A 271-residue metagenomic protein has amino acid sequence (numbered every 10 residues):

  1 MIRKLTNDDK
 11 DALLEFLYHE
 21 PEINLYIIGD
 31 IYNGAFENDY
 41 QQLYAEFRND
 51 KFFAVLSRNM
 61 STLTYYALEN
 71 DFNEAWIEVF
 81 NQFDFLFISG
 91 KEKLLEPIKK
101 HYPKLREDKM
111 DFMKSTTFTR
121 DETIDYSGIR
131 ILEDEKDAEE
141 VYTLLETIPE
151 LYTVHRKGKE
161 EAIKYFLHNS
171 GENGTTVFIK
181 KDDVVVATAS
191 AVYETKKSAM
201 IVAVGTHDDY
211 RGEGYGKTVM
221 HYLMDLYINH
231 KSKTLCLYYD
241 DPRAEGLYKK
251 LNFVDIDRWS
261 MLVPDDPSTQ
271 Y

Functional and structural regions predicted by a protein language model:
M1-I2, E15, P21, G29-F83 (+1 more regions): Conserved donor-binding loop and adjoining core beta-sheet/short helix segment in diverse acyl/aminoacyl transferases
M1-Y26, T117-K157, S268-Y271: Short amphipathic alpha-helix that is part of the acyltransferase structural core
Y32, R58-M60, T153-G158, A162-G205: A conserved beta-strand-loop-helix scaffold within acyl/acetyltransferase catalytic domains
L43-F47, T176-K180, C236: Cytosolic beta-strand hydrophobic patch enriched in CBS
N59-S127, L262-V263: Acyl-donor-binding surface of acyltransferase catalytic domains
D71-I77, V202-D208, G212-Y227, K250: Conserved acetyl-CoA-binding loop-helix of GNAT-fold acetyltransferases
D84-K91, Y227-D240: Conserved GNAT acetyl-CoA-binding A-motif
K93-E107, K217, D241-R258: Conserved active-site alpha-helix within GNAT-family acetyltransferase domains
